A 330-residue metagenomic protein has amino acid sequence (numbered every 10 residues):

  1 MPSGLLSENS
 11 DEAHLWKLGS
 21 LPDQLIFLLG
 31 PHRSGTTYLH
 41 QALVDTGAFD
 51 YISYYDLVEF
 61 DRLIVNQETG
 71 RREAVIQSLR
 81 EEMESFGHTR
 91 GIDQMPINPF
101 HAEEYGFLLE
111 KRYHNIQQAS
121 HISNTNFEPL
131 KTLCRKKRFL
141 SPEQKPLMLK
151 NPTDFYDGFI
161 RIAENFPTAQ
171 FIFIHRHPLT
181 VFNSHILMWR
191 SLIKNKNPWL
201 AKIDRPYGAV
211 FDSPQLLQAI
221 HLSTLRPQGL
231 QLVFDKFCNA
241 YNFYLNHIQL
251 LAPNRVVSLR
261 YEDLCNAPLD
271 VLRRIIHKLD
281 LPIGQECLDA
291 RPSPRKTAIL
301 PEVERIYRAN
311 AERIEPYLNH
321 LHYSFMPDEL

Functional and structural regions predicted by a protein language model:
M1-S20, I26, I186, R190-L330: PAPS-dependent sulfotransferases, especially Golgi type II membrane carbohydrate sulfotransferases
L29-G30: The Walker A (P-loop) glycine that initiates the GxxxxGKT/S ATP-binding motif of P-loop NTPases
R33: Walker A (P-loop) phosphate-binding loop of P-loop NTPases
T36, F155-F159, P268: Short, well-ordered alpha-helical microsegments
T37-D50: A conserved segment at the C-terminal end of the G1
Y55-L149, F211, Y323: PAPS-dependent sulfation machinery
M148-K150, F173, S258-Y261: Short beta-strand segments
N151-P152, I162-L187, I275: Conserved phosphate-donor/acceptor-positioning beta-strand/loop module used by diverse small-molecule
